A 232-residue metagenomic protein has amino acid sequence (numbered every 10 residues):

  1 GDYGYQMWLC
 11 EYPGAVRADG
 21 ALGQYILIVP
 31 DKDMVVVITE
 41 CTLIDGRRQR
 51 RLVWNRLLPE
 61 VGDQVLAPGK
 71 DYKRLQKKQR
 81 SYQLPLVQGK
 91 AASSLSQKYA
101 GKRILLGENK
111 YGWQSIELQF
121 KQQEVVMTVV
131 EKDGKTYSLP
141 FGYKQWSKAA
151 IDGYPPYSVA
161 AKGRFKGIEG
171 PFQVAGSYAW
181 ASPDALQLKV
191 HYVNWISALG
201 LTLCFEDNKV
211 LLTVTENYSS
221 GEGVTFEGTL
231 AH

Functional and structural regions predicted by a protein language model:
G1-I38: Active-site Gly/Thr loop motif
D2, D19, D31-D33, D45 (+6 more regions): Acidic-enriched, low-complexity/disordered segments with a strong bias for Aspartate over Glutamate
D2-Y3, G20, Q49, A67 (+2 more regions): Alpha-helical structural elements
Y3, C10-A15, I44-R51, D63 (+1 more regions): Generic structural signal for short, solvent-exposed loop/turn connectors between secondary structure elements
M7, Y12, R17-D19, R48 (+4 more regions): Residue-level signal for the start and early helices of compact helical domains
P13-G14, Q24, T42-I44, V193-S197: Short Gly/Pro-enriched loop/turn and capping motifs at secondary-structure junctions
D19, V29-P30, V37-L95: Low-complexity, Gly/Ser/Thr/Pro-rich intrinsically disordered linker/tail segments
K70-H232: Peripheral terminal and inter-domain segments
